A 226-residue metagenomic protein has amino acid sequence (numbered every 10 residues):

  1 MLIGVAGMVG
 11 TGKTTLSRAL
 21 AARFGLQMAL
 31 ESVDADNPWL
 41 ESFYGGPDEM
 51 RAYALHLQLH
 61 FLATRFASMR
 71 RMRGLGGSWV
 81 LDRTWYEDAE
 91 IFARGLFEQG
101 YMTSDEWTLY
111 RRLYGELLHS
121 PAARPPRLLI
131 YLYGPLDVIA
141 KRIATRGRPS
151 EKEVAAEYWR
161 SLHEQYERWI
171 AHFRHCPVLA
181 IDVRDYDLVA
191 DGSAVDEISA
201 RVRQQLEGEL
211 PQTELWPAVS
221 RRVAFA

Functional and structural regions predicted by a protein language model:
V5: Hydrophobic anchor at the beta1->P-loop junction of P-loop NTPases
M8: P-loop (Walker A) phosphate-binding loop of NTP-binding proteins
K13: Conserved lysine of the Walker
A22-R65, A93: Conserved substrate/cofactor phosphate-moiety recognition/catalytic segment in nucleotide-dependent phosphotransferases
L57, T64-T103: A basic- and aromatic-enriched beta-loop-alpha substructure that forms the phosphate/nucleotide- and DNA/RNA-contacting
I91-Q165: A glycine- and Lys/Arg-enriched "phosphate-lid" helix/loop adjacent to the NTP-binding pocket of small-molecule kinases
A140-A226: NTP-dependent small-molecule kinase module
